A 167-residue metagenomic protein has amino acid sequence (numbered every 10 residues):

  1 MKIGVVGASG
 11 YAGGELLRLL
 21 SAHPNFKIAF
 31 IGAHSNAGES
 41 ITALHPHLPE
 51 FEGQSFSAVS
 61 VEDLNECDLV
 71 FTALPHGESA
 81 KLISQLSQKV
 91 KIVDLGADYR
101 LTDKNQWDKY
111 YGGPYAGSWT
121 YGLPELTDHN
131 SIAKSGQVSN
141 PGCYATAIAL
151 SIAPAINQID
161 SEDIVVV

Functional and structural regions predicted by a protein language model:
M1-V167: N-terminal Rossmann-like NAD(P) cofactor-binding subdomain of oxidoreductases, focused on the glycine-rich
